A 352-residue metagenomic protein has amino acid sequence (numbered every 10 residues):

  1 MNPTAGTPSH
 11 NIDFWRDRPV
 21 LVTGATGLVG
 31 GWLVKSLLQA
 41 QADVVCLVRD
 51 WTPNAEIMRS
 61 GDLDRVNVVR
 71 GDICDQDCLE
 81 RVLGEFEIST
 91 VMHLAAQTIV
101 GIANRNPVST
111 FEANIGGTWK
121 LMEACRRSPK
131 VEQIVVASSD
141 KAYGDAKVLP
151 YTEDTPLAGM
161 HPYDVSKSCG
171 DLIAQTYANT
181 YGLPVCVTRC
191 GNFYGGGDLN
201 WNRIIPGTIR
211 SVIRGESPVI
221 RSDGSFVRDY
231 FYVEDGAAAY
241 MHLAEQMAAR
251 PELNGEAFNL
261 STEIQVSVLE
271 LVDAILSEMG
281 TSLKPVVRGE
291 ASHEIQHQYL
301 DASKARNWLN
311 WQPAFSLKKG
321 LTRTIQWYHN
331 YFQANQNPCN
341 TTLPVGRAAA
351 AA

Functional and structural regions predicted by a protein language model:
M1-A5, Q39-A42, V212-A352: C-terminal substrate-binding subdomain of Rossmann-fold SDR/epimerase-dehydratase oxidoreductases
M1-T90: N-terminal Rossmann/SDR dinucleotide-binding element
C74, T98, A142, C186 (+2 more regions): Conserved sequence/active-site signature of Rossmann-fold short-chain dehydrogenase/reductase
S89-M92, V135: N-terminal Rossmann-like NAD(P) cofactor-binding module of classical short-chain dehydrogenase/reductase
A95-T98, S138: Conserved NAD(P)H cofactor-binding loop of Rossmann-fold oxidoreductase domains
R105-K120, R127, Q133, A142-V187 (+2 more regions): Catalytic helix-loop patch of NAD(P)-dependent Rossmann-fold dehydrogenases
C169, I173, Y177, T208 (+2 more regions): Hydrophobic alpha-helix immediately C-terminal to the catalytic Tyr-X-X-X-Lys motif of short-chain
